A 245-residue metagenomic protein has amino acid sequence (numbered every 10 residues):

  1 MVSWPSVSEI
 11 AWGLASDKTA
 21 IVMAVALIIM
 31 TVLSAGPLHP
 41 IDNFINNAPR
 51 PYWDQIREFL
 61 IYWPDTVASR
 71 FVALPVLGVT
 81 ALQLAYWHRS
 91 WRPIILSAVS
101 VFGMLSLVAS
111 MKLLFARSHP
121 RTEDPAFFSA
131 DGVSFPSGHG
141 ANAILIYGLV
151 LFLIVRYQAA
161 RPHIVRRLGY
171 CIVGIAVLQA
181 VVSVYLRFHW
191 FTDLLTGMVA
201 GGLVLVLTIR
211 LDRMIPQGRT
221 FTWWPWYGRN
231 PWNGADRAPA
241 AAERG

Functional and structural regions predicted by a protein language model:
M1-V76, L113-F128, R244-G245: N-terminal transmembrane-helix/juxtamembrane module of multi-pass inner/ER membrane proteins
P5-S6, E58, V76-Q83, I175-A180: Hydrophobic, membrane-inserted alpha-helices
G13, D17-A20, G78-S106: Interfacial segments of alpha-helical transmembrane regions
L27-T31, F102-A109, G174-V184: Aromatic-anchored segments of alpha-helical transmembrane domains
I56-R57, R89-I94, P120-R121, R161-R167 (+1 more regions): Membrane-helix interface segments
A68-R89, I144-V150, I154: Hydrophobic alpha-helical transmembrane segments
L105-S110, P136, G140: Mid-bilayer segments of alpha-helical transmembrane spans in multi-pass integral membrane proteins that mediate
D124-G245: Membrane-embedded catalytic cores of phosphoryl/pyrophosphoryl-handling enzymes
